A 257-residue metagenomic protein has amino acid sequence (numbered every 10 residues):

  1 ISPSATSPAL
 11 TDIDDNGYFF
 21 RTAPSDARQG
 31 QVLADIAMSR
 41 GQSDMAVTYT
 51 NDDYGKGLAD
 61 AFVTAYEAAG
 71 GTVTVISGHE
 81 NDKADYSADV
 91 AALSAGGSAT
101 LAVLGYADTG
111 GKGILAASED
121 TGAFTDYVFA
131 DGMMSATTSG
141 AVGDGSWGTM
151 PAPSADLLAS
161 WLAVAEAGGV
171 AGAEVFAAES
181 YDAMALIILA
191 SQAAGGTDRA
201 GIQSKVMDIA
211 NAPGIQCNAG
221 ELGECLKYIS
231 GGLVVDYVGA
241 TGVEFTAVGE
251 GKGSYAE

Functional and structural regions predicted by a protein language model:
I1-E257: Extracytosolic ligand-binding ectodomains
